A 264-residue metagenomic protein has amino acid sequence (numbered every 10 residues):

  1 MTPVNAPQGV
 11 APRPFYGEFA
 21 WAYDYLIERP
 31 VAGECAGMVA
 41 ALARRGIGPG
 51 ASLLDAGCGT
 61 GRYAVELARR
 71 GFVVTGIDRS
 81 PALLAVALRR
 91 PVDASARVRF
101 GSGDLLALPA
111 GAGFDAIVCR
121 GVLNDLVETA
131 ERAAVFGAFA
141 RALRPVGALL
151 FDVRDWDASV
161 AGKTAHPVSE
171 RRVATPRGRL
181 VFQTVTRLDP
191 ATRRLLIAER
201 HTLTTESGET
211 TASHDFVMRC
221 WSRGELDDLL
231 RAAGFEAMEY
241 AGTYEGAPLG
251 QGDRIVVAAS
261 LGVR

Functional and structural regions predicted by a protein language model:
M1-P49: Conserved class I S-adenosyl-L-methionine
G50-G57: Conserved class I S-adenosyl-L-methionine
G61-A107: Class I SAM-dependent methyltransferase SAM/SAH-binding core
P109-I117: A short acidic, Gly/Pro-enriched loop at the edge of an enzyme's catalytic core that lines a small-molecule cofactor
C119-V122: A short beta-strand submotif of the Rossmann-like class I SAM-dependent methyltransferase core that lines
A133-P145: A short glycine-rich, Lys/Arg-flanked "PGG" loop and its adjoining helix->strand segment in the class I
L150-E225: SAM-dependent methyltransferase
V217-R264: C-terminal lobe and adjacent flexible extensions of AdoMet/dcAdoMet transferase-like proteins
